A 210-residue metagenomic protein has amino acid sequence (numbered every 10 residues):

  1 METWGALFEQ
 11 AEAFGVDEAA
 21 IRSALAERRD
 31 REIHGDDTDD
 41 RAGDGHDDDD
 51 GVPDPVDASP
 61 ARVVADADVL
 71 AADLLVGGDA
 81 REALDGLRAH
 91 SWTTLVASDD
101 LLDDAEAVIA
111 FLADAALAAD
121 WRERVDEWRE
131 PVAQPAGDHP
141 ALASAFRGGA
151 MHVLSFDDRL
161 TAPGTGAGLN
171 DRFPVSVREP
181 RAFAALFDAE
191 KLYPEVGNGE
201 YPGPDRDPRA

Functional and structural regions predicted by a protein language model:
M1-V56, G199-A210: Terminal disorder- and signal-encoded targeting elements
H34, D39-T94: Short, well-structured N-terminal submotif of metal-dependent ribonuclease cores
A67, D99, F156-D158: Short secondary-structure boundary segments
L70-A71, L102, L160-T161, F183: A generic structural signal for short hydrophobic patches within well-formed alpha-helices
A71-L75, R129-Q134: Short, flexible loop segments at the rims of nucleotide/cofactor-binding pockets, characterized by
G86-A133, R206-P208: PIN-domain endoribonuclease scaffold, especially VapC-family toxins
D138-S176: Acidic, metal-binding active-site segment of PIN/NYN-like and related structure-specific nucleases
T161-A210: Acidic, PIN/NYN-like endoribonuclease modules and their adjacent C-terminal/linker elements
